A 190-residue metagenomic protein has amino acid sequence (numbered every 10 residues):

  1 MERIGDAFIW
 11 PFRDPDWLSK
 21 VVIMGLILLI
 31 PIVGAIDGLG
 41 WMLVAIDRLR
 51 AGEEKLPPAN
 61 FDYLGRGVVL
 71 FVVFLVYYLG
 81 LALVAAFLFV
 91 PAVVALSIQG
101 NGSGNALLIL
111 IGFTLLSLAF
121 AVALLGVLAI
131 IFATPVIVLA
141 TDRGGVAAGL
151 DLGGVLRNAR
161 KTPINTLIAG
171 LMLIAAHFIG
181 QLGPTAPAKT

Functional and structural regions predicted by a protein language model:
M1-L26, D37-V76, V138-M172: Membrane-interface extramembranous regions at the lipid-water interface
M1-W10, G100-G102, F113-A121, L167: Phosphate-binding glycine-rich loops and adjacent basic patches that engage nucleotide phosphates, nucleic-acid
D14, L18, L64, G104-F120: Membrane-interface segments at the starts/ends of alpha-helical transmembrane spans
L28-R50, A82, L108-G149, G170 (+1 more regions): Selective recognition of hydrophobic, aromatic-rich stretches within alpha-helical transmembrane segments of polytopic
R66, V73-F74, Y78, F120 (+1 more regions): Membrane-embedded alpha-helical bundles that form the substrate/pore pathway in multi-pass transport systems
L75-F87, P91: Ordered, amphipathic secondary-structure segments that act as subunit-interaction surfaces in large macromolecular
L88-L107, L182-T190: Hydrophobic alpha-helical transmembrane segments and immediately flanking/interface helices in integral membrane
